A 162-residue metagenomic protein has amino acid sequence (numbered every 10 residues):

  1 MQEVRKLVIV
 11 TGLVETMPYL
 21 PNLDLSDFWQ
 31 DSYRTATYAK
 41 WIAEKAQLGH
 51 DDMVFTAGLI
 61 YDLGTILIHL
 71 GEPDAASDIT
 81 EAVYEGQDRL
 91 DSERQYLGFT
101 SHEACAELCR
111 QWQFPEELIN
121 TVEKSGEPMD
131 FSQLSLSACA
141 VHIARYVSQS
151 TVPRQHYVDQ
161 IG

Functional and structural regions predicted by a protein language model:
M1-E103, E107-R110, E116, N120-E123 (+2 more regions): Acidic/His-rich, divalent-metal-binding segments that scaffold phosphate/diphosphate chemistry
R145-P153: Active-site pocket-lining/capping segments in soluble small-molecule metabolic enzymes
Y157-G162: Short, intrinsically disordered, charge-balanced linker/junction segments flanking boundaries in proteins
